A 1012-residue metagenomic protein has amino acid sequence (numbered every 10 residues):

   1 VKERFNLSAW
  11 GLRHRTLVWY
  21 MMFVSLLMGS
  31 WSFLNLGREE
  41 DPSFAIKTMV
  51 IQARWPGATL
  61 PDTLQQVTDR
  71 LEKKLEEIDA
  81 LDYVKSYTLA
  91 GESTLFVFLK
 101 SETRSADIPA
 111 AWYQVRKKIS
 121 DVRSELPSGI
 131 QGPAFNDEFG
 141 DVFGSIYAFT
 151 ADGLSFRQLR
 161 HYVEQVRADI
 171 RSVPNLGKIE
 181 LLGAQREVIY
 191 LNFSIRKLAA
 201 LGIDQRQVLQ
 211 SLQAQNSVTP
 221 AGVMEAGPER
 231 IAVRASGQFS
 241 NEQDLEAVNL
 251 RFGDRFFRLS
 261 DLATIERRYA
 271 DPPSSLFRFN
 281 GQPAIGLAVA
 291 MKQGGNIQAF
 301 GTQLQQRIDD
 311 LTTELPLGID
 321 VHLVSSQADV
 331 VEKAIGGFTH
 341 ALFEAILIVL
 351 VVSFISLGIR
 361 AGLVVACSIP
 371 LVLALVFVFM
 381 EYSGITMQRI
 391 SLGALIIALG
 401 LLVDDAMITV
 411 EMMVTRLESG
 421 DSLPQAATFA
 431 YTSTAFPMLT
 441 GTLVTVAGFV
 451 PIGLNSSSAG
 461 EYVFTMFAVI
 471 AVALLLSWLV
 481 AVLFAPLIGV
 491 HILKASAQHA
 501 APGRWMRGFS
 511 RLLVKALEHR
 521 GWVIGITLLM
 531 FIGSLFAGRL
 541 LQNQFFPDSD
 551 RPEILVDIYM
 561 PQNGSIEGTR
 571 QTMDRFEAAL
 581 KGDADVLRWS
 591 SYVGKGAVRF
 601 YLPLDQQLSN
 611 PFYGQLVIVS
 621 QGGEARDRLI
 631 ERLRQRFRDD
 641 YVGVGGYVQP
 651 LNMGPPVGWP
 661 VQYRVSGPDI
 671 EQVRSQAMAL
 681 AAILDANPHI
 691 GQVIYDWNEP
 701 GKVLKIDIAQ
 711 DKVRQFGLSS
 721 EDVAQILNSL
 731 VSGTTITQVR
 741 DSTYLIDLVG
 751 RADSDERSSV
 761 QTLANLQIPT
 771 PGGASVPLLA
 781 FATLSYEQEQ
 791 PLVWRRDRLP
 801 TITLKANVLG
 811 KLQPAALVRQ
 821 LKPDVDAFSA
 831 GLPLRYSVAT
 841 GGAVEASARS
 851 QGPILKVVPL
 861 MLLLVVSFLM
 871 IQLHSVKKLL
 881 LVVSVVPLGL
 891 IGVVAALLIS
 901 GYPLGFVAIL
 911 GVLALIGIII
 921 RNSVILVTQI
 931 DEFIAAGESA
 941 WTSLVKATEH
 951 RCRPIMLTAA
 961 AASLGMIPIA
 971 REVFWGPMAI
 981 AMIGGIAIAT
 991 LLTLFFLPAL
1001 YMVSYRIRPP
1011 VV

Functional and structural regions predicted by a protein language model:
V1-R38, T432-T434, H499-F546, V586-L587 (+1 more regions): Signature of alpha-helical transmembrane segments and their immediate interfacial
F5-L7, L26, D62-E138, R196-S217 (+4 more regions): Solvent-exposed, membrane-proximal periplasmic/extracellular interface segments of envelope transport and secretion
W10, Q52, R123, D169-E344 (+6 more regions): Extracytoplasmic/periplasmic membrane-proximal domains and adjacent transmembrane bundles of envelope biogenesis
T16, V24-T59, S120-G129, E381 (+6 more regions): Transmembrane helices with small-residue packing motifs
Y20, T59-Q66, T103-Q114, F143-Y147 (+21 more regions): Solvent-exposed, non-transmembrane alpha-helical starts
S30-N35, L347-V414, L864-C952, M956-E972 (+3 more regions): Hydrophobic transmembrane alpha-helices and their membrane-interface caps in long multi-pass transport proteins
V324, V331, I335, V410 (+4 more regions): Helix-loop junctions and hydrophobic alpha-helical segments within the transmembrane domains of large membrane
L399-M413, A435-L454, E461-A500, L616 (+4 more regions): Transmembrane alpha-helices and their membrane-interface boundaries in multi-pass membrane transporters and channels
